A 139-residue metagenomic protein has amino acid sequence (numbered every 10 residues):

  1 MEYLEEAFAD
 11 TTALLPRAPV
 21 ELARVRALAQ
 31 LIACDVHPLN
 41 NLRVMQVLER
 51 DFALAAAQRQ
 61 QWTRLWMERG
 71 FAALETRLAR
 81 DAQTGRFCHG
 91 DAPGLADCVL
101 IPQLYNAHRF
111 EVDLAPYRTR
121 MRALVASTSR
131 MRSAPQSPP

Functional and structural regions predicted by a protein language model:
M1-Q58: GST-like domain detector, emphasizing the conserved glutathione-binding G-site in the N-terminal thioredoxin-like
D10-T11, T76-H89, R132-P138: Surface-exposed helix-capping loop/turn segments at secondary-structure junctions
L14-R24, R59, T63, A82-A96: All-alpha amphipathic helical-bundle segments outside canonical DNA-binding/catalytic cores that form hydrophobic
V25, L74, D97, S127-R130: Residue-level signal for nonpolar/aromatic packing positions in well-ordered secondary structure
L39, R43, F87-D113, S127: GST superfamily/GST-like fold recognition
Q60-R80: Amphipathic alpha-helical packing segments from all-alpha helical-bundle domains
P116-R120: Domain-level recognition of soluble alpha/beta enzyme cores, biased toward histidine phosphatases/phosphomutases
